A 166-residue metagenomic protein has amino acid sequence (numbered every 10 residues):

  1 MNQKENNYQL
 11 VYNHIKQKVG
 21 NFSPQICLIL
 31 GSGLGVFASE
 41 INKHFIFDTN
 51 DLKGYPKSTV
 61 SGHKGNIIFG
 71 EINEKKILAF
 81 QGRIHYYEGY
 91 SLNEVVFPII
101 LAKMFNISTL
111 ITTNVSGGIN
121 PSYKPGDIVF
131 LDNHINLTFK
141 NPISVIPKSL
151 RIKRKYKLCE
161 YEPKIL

Functional and structural regions predicted by a protein language model:
M1-I26, L30-F37: Long, non-catalytic terminal segments
N2-N13, N50-L166: Glycine-rich phosphate- or other oxyanion-binding loops that anchor nucleotides, phosphorylated ligands
F22-K53, S61-G62: N-terminal low-complexity or amphipathic/hydrophobic leaders
